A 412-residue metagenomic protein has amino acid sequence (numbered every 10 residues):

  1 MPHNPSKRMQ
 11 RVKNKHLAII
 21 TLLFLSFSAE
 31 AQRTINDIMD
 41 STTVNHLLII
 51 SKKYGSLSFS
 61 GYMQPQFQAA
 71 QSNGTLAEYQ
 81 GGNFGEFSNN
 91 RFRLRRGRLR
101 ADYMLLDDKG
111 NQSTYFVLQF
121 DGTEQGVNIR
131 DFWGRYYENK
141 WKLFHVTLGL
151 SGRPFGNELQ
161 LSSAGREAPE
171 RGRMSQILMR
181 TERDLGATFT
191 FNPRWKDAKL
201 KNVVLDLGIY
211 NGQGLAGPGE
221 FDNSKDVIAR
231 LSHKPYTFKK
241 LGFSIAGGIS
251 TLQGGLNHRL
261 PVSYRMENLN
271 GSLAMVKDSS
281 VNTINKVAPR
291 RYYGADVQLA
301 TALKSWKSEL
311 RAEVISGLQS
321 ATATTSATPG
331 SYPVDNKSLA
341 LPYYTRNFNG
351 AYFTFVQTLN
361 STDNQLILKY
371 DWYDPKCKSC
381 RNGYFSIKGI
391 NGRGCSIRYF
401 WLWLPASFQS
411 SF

Functional and structural regions predicted by a protein language model:
M1-R11, V44, G165, R398 (+1 more regions): Disordered, low-complexity tails and leader-like regions
M1-T34: Bacterial Sec-dependent N-terminal signal peptides
K7-R8, A29-Q66, S72-G74: N-terminal periplasmic/intermembrane-space "pro-region" immediately following the signal or transit peptide
R33-I35, S72, E86, Y136 (+2 more regions): Outer-membrane beta-barrel pore domains
T42, Q125-I129, N223, N347 (+1 more regions): Short, glycine/acidic-rich beta->alpha junctions
I50-Q71, F84-L215, F221-I228, S232-K239 (+1 more regions): Outer membrane beta-barrel
E78-G81, K109-Y115, A164-G172, D206-Q213 (+3 more regions): Flexible, solvent-exposed coil segments and beta strand-coil junctions, predominantly the extracellular/periplasmic
H258: Eukaryote-biased recognition of electropositive, low-complexity segments and basic polyanion/acidic-motif-binding
